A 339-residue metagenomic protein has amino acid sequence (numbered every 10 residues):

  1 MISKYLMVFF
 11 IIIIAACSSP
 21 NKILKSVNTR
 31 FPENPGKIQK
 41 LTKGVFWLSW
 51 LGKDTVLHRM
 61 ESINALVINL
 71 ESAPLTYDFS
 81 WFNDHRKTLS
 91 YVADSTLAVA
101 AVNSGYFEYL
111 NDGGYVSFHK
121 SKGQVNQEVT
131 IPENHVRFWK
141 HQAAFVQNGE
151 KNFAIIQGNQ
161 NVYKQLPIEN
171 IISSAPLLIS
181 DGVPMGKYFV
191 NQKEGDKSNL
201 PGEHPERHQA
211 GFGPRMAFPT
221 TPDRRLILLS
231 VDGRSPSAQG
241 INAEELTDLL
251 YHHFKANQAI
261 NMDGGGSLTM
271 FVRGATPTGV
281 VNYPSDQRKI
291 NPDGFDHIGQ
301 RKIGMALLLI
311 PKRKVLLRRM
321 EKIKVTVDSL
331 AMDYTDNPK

Functional and structural regions predicted by a protein language model:
S3-F9: Sec-dependent signal peptide recognition, specifically the positively charged N-region followed immediately by
F10-S19: Hydrophobic h-region of N-terminal signal peptides that target proteins for export in Gram-negative bacteria
S18-I156: Zymogen propeptides
L51, V56, L177-D223: Conserved beta-alpha junction segments in alpha/beta enzyme cores
V99-N103, A144-Q147, F153-I155, A217-P219 (+3 more regions): Structural recognition of the beta-strand scaffold that forms the well-ordered cores of secreted hydrolase catalytic
N111-W139, N199-Q258, S267-R319: Conserved, well-ordered active-site substructure
P132, V136-G195, P205: A substrate-binding/cap region within the structured catalytic cores of diverse enzymes
K312-P338: Short S/T/G/P-enriched beta-strand
